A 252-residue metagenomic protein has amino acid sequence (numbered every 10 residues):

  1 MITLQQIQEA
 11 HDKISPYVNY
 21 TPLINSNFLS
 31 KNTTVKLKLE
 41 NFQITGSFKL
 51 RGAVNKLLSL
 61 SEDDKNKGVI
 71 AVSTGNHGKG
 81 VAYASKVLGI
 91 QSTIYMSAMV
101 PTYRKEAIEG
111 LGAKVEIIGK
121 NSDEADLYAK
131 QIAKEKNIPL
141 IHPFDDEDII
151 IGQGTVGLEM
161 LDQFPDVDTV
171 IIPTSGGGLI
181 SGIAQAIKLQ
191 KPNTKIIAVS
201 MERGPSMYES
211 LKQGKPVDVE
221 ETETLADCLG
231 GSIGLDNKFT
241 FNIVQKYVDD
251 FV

Functional and structural regions predicted by a protein language model:
M1-V252: PLP-dependent amino-acid enzyme catalytic core
